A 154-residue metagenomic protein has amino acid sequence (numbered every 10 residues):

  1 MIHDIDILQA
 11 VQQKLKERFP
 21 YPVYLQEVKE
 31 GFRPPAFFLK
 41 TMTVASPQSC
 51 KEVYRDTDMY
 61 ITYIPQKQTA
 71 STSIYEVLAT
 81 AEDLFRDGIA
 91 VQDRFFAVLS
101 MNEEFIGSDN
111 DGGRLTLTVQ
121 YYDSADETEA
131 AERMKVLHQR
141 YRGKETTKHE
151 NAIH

Functional and structural regions predicted by a protein language model:
M1-Y24, V44-H154: Charged, amphipathic alpha-helical segments and their flanking helix caps
Y24-R33: Short acidic low-complexity segments
R33-P34, T72: Residues that form or flank phosphate/diphosphate-binding pockets in enzymes that use nucleotide phosphates
P34-M42: A short, hydrophobic beta-strand-centered structural micro-motif
